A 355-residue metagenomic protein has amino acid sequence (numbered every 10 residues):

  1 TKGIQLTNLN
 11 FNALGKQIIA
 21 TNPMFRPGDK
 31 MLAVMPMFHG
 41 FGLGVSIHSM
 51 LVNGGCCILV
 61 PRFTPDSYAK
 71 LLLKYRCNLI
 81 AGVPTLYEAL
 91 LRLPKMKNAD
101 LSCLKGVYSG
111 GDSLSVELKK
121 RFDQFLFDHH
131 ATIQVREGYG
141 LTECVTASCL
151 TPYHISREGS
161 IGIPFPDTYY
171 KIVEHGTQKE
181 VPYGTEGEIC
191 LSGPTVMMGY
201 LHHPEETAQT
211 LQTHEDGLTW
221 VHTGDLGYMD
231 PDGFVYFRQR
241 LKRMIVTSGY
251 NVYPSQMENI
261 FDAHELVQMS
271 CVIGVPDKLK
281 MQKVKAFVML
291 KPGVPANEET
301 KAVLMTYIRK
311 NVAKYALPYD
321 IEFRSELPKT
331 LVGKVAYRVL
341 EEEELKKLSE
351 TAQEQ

Functional and structural regions predicted by a protein language model:
T1-K16, T151: Conserved AMP-binding A3 loop
G3-Q5, A33, G55-R62, R136: Short beta-strand->loop structural element characteristic of the AMP-binding/adenylate-forming
N12-K30, F38-L79, L93: Conserved AMP-binding/adenylation subdomain of ANL enzymes
P27-G28, L104, T132, E186: Phosphate-coordination loops involved in phosphoryl transfer and adenosine-cofactor binding
C77-G82, L91-S160, Y169: Gly/Ser/Thr-rich phosphate-binding loop
I80, G193, M198-G199, Q209 (+6 more regions): AMP-binding/adenylate-forming catalytic core of the ANL superfamily
I163-D167, T177-Q212, V252: Conserved ATP/PPi-binding loop(s) of AMP-dependent carboxylate-activating enzymes
K334-Q355: Phosphopantetheine-dependent thiolation modules in NRPS/PKS and related acyl-activating systems
